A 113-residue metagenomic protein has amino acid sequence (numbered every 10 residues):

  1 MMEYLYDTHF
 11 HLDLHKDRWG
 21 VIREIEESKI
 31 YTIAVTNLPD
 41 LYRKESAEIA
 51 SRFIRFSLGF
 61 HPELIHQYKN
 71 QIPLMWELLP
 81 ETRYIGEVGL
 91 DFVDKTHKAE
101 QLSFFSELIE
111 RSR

Functional and structural regions predicted by a protein language model:
M1-R113: Mid-domain alpha/beta scaffold segments of enzyme catalytic cores
